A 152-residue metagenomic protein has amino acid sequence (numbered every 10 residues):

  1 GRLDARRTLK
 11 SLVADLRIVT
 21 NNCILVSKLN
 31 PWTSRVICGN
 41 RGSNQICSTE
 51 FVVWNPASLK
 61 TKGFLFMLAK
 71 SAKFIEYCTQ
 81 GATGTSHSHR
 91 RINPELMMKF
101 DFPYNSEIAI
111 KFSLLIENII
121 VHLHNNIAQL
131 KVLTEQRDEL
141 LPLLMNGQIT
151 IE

Functional and structural regions predicted by a protein language model:
G1-Y104: DNA target-recognition domains and sequence-specific DNA-contacting regions of bacterial/archaeal
L59-K60, F64, I75-E76, A82-T83 (+1 more regions): Amphipathic alpha-helical coiled-coil/heptad-repeat segments
